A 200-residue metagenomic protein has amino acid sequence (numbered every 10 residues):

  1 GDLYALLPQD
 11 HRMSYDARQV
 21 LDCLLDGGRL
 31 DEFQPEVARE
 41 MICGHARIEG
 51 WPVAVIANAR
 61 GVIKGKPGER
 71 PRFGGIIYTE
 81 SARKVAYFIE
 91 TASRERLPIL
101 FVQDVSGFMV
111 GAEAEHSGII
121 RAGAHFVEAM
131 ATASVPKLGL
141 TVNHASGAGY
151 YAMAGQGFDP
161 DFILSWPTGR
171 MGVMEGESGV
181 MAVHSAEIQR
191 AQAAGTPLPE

Functional and structural regions predicted by a protein language model:
G1-E200: Ligand-binding clefts of soluble mixed alpha/beta catalytic domains
